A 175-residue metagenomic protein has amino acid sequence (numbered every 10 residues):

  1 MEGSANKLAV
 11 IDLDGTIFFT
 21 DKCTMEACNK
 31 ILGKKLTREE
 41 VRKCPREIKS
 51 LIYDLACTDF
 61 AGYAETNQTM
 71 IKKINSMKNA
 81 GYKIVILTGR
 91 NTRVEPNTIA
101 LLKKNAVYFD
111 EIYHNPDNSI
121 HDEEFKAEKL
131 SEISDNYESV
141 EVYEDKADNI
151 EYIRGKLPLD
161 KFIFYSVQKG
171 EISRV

Functional and structural regions predicted by a protein language model:
M1-S4, I133: A short acidic-Thr-Gly-centered motif at the start of a beta-strand
A5-K7, G81-K83, Y137-V140, D160: Short coil/turn segments at beta-strand junctions that form active-site/ligand-binding loops
L8-I120: Alpha-helical substrate-recognition element adjacent to the catalytic core
A100-V107, S134-D135, R154-D160: Short, surface-exposed basic-aromatic patches at helix termini and helix-loop junctions that form
I120-E124, I172-V175: Short, charged, surface-exposed secondary-structure boundary motifs
D122-S134: Short loop-to-alpha-helix "cap/lid" segments that border enzyme active sites across diverse enzyme classes
Y137-V175: Acidic, Mg2+-coordinating phosphoryl-transfer loop and its flanking beta/alpha structural elements, shared across
